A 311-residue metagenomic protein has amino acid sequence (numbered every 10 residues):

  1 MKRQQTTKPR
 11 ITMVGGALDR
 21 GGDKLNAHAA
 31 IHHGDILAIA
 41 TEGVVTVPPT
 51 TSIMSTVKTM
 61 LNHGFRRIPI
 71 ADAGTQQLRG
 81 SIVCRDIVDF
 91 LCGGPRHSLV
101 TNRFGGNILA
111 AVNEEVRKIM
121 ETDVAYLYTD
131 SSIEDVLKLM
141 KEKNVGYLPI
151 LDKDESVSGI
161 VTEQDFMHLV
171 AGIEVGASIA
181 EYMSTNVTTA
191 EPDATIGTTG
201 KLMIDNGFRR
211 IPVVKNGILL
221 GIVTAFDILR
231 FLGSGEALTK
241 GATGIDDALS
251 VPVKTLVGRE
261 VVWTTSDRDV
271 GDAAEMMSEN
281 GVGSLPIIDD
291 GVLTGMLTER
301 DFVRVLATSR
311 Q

Functional and structural regions predicted by a protein language model:
M1-Q311: Tandem CBS (Cystathionine beta-synthase) repeat/Bateman regulatory domains
